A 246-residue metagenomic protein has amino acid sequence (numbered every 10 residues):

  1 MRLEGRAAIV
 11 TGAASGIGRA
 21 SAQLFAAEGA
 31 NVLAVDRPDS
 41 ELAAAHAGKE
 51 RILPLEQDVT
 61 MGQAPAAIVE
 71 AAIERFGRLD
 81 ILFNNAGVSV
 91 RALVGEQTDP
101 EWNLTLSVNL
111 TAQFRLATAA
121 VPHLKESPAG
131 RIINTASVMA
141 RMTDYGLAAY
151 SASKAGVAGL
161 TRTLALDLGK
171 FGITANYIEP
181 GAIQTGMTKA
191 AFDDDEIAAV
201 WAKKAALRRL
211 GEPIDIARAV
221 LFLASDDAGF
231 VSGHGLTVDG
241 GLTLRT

Functional and structural regions predicted by a protein language model:
E4, M142, L221, S232-T246: Short C-terminal tail/terminal secondary-structure segment of NAD(P)H-dependent dehydrogenase/reductase domains
L93-V94, T98-L106, I197, W201: Substrate-binding pocket helix/loop in short-chain dehydrogenase/reductase
A117, S153, T161: Active-site helix of classical SDR
P122, L166-D167, G229: Alpha-helical segment proximal to the catalytic Tyr-Lys
S137: Residue(s) in the substrate-gating loop at a strand-loop-helix junction that position the organic substrate next
G169, T174, V231-G233: Short, small/polar-rich loop/turn modules that mediate ligand/substrate recognition or access, typified
Y177-P180, A199-V231, V238-G240: C-terminal helical subdomain
